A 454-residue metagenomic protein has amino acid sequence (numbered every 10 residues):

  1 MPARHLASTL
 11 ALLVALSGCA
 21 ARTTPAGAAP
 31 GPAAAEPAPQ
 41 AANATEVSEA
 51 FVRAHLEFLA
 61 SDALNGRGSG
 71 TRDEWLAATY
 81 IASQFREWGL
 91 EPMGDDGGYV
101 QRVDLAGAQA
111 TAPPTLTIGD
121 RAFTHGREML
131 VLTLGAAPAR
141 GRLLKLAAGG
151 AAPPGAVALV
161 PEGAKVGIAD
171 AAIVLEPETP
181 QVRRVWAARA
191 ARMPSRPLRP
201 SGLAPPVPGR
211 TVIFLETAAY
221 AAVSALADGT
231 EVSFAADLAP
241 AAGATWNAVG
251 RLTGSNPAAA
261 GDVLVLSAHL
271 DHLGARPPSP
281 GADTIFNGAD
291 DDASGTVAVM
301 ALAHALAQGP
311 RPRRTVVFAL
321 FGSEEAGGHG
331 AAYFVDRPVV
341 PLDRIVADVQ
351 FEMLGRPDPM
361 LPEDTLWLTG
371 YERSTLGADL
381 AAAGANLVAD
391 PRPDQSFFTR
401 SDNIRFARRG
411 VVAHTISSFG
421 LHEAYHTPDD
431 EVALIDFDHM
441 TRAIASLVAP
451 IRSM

Functional and structural regions predicted by a protein language model:
L16-G18: C-terminal motif of bacterial Sec signal peptides marking the signal peptidase cleavage site
A20-R22: Bacterial signal peptide processing site
E36-A41, E46-R72, W88, P92-G97 (+5 more regions): N-terminal capping segment at the start of a domain
A44-M93, Q109, T115-T117, W246-A319 (+2 more regions): Catalytic-core environment of secreted peptidases
N65-G163: Noncatalytic luminal/extracellular "stalk/propeptide" segments of secretory-pathway proteins
R121-G149, R192-G288, A301-H304, Q308 (+2 more regions): Soluble metallo-hydrolase cores and metallopeptidase-like ectodomains found primarily in the secretory/periplasmic
R121-T124, V212, Y220, R311 (+1 more regions): Metal-dependent peptidase/peptidase-like ectodomains
H304, E423-M454: His/Asp/Glu-rich mid-to-C-terminal helical/loop segments that flank catalytic regions of hydrolases
